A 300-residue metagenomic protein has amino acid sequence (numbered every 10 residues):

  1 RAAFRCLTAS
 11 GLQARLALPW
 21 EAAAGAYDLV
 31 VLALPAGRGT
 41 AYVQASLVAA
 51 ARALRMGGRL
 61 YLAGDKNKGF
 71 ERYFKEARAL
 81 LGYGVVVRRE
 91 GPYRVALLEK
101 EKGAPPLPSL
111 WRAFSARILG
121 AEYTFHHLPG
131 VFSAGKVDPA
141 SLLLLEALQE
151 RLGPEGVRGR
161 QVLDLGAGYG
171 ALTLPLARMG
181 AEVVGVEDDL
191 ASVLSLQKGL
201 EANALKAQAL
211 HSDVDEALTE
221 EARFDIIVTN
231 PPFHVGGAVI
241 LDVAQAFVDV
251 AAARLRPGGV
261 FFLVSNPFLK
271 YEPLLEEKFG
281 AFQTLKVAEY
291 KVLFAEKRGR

Functional and structural regions predicted by a protein language model:
R1-G11, P139-E220, I226-T229, V235: Conserved SAM/SAH cofactor-binding pocket of Class I
E21-G25, E216-E221: Short conserved loop adjoining the S-adenosyl-L-methionine
L29-A41, I226-A238: A short SAM/SAH-binding and catalytic strip from SAM-dependent methyltransferases
Y42, D65, E187-S192, V243 (+1 more regions): Short beta->alpha hinge that forms the Motif I/post-I loop of the SAM-binding pocket
Q44-M56, Q245-P257: A short glycine-rich, Lys/Arg-flanked "PGG" loop and its adjoining helix->strand segment in the class I
G57-D65, G258-S265: Conserved beta-strand signature within the Rossmann-like core of class I S-adenosyl-L-methionine
R72-K75, L80-G120, N266-R300: Class I S-adenosyl-L-methionine
Y93-V157: SAM-dependent Rossmann-like transferase core, predominantly class I methyltransferases with a strong bias toward
